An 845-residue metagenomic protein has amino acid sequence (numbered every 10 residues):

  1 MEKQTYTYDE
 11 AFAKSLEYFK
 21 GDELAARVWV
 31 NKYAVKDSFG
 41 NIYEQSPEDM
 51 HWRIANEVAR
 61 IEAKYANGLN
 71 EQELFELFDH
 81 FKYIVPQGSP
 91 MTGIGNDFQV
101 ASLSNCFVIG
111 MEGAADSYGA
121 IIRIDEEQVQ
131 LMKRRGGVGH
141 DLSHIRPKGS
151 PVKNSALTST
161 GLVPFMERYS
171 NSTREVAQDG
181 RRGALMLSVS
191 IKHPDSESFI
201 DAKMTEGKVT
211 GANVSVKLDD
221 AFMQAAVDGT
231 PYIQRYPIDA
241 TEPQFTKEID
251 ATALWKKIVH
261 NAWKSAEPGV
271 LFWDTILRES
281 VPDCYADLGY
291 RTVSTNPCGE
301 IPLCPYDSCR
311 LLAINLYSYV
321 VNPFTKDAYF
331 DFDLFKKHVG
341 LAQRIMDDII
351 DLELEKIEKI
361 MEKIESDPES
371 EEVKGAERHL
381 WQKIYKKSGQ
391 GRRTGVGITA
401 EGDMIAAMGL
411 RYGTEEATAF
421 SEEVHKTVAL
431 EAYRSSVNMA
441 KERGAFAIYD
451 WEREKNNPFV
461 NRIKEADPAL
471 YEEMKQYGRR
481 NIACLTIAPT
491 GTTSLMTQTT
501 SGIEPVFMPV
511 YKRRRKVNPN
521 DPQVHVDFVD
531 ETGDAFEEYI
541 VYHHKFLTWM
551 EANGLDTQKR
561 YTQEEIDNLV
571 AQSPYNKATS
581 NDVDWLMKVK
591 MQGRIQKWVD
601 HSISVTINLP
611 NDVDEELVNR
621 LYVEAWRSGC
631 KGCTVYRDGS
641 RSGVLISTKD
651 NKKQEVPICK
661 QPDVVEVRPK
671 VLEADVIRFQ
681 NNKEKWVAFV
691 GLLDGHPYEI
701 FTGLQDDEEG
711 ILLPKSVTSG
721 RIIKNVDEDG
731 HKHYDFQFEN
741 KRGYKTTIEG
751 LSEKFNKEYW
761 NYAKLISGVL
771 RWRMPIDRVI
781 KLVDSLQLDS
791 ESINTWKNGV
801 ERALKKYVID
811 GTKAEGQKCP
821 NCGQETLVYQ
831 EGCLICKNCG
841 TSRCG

Functional and structural regions predicted by a protein language model:
E2-G68, N154-R168, Q178-Y290, V321-T325 (+4 more regions): Conserved, charged catalytic cores of large soluble enzymes
E23, G299-I301, I350-L354, E358 (+5 more regions): Catalytic alpha/beta core of large soluble enzyme barrels
E57-K64, L77-N154, L162-F165, V176-D179 (+10 more regions): Function-dense linear segments that define catalytic or interfacial modules in macromolecule-processing proteins
L74, R235-I238, H338-Y385, G389 (+5 more regions): Internal maturation/activation junctions in enzymes
L218, E279, C284-A286, N296 (+4 more regions): Terminal amphipathic helices with adjacent charged low-complexity linkers/tails
Y471-E473, S647-L692: Short, Gly/Pro- and small/polar-rich lid/capping loops
P820-Q824, N838: Short, cysteine/histidine-rich loop/knuckle motifs that typically chelate Zn2+
G832-S842: Cysteine-rich micro-motifs
